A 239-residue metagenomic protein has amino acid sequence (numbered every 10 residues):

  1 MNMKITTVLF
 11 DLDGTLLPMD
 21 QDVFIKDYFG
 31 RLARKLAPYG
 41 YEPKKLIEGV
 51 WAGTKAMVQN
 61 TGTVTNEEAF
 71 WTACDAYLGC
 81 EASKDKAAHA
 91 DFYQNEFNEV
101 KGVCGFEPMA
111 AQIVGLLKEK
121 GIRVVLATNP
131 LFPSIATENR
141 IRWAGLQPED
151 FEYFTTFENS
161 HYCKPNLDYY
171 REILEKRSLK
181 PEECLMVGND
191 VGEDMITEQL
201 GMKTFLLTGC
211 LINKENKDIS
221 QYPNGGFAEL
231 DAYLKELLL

Functional and structural regions predicted by a protein language model:
M1-V8, G115-K118, N129-F132, T137-L239: Asp-based, Mg2+/Mn2+-dependent phosphohydrolase catalytic module
N2-G49: Active-site neighborhood of HAD-like aspartate-dependent phosphohydrolases
T15-Q21, A56-Q59, R123-V125: A ubiquitous short alpha-helical element
M19-D20, E99-K101, V124-V125, T156-F157 (+1 more regions): Short, contiguous strand/loop micro-motifs
I25-A33, V50-T54, W71, A90-F97 (+1 more regions): Hydrophobic alpha-helical core bundles mediating ligand binding, dimerization, or RNAP-core interactions
E48-Q94: A metal-dependent, Asp-based hydrolase signature
T54-E68, F97-G105, N159-Y169, E198-K203: Short amphipathic alpha-helical segments at helix boundaries and their inter-helical linkers
T65-E68, K86-A87, N95-V125: Short, acidic loop-to-helix structural element flanking the phosphoryl-transfer center in phosphate-processing enzymes
